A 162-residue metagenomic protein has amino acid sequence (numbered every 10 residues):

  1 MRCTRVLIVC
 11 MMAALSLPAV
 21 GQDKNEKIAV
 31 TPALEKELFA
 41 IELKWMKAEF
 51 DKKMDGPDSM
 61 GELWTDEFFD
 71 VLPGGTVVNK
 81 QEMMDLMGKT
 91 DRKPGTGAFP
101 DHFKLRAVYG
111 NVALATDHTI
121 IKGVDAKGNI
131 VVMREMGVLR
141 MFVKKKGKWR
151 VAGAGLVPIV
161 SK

Functional and structural regions predicted by a protein language model:
M1-I8: Bacterial N-terminal signal peptides that target proteins for export
I8-S16: Bacterial N-terminal signal peptides
A19-D23: Boundary at the C-terminal end of the N-terminal hydrophobic targeting segment
K24, E135-K162: Short beta-strand edge/turn micro-motifs at domain boundaries
I28, P32-F39, M54-N111, H118 (+1 more regions): A solvent-exposed, acidic/Ser-Thr-rich amphipathic alpha-helical stretch
E37-A48: Solvent-exposed, amphipathic alpha-helical segments
E67, D117-V124, P158: Generic short beta-strand segments
A107, I121-D125, F142: Beta-strand elements of well-folded, non-transmembrane domains
